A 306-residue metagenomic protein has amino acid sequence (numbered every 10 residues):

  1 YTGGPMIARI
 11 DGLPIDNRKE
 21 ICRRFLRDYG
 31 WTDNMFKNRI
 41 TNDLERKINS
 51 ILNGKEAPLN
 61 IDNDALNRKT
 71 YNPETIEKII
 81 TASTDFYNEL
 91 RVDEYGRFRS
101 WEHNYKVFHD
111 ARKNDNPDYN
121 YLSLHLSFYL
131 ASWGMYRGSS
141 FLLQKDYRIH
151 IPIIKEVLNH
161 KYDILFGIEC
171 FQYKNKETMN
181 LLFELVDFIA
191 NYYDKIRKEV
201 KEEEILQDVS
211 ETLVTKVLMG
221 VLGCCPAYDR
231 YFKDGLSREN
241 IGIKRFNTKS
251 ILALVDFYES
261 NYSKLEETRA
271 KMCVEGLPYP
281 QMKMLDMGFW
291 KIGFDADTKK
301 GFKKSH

Functional and structural regions predicted by a protein language model:
T2-A57: Basic helix-extension-helix modules of the SAP/HeH family
K19, D33-T41, Y119, L206-Q207 (+4 more regions): Alpha-helix N-cap/helix-initiation sites
I21, F25-D28, V217, G235 (+2 more regions): A general alpha-helix detector
D28-T32, Y192, G220-V221: Alpha-helix C-capping/helix-to-loop hinge sites
D43, H125, L213-K216, K283-M284: Amphipathic alpha-helical interaction segments
K47, G220, G235: Short acidic/histidine-centered micro-motifs embedded in hydrophobic/aromatic stretches that mark compact functional
E56-I205, G223-H306: An N-terminal alpha-helical hairpin/helix-loop-helix interaction module that forms a charged, gly/pro-flexible surface
V200-M219: Helix-hairpin-helix
